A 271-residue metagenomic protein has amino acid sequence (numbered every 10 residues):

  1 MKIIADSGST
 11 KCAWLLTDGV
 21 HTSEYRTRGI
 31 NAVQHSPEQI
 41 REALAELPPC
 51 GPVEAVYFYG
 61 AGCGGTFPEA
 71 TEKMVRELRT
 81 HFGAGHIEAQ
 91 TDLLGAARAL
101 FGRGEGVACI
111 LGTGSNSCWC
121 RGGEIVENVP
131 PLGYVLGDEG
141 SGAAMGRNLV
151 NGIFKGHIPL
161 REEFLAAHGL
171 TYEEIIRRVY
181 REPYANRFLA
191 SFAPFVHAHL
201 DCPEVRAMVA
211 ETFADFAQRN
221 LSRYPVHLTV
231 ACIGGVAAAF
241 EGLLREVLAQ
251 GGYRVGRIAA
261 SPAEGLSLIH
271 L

Functional and structural regions predicted by a protein language model:
M1-A55, L100-V107, V150-L271: ATP-binding/phosphotransfer module of carbohydrate and carboxylate kinases, centering on a glycine-rich
A5, H86-T91, C109-L111, E127-N128: General beta-strand structural signal in soluble alpha/beta enzymes
T10, A61-G64, T113-N116: Short glycine-rich anion-binding loops that position phosphate/pyrophosphate groups of nucleotides and phosphorylated
A32, P48-A89, L100-F101, E182: Short beta-strand-loop/turn "lid" adjacent to the catalytic site in phosphate-handling enzymes
G62-C63, P131-E139, G252-R257: A short glycine/serine-rich beta->alpha loop
L78-T80, G123-G133, E246-R254: Glycine/charged-rich beta-loop-alpha catalytic/anionic-binding loops adjacent to active sites
T91-A96, P262: Short acidic loop-to-helix transition motifs that present clustered carboxylates
G104-F154: Glycine-rich phosphate-binding loop of actin/hexokinase-like ATP-binding domains
